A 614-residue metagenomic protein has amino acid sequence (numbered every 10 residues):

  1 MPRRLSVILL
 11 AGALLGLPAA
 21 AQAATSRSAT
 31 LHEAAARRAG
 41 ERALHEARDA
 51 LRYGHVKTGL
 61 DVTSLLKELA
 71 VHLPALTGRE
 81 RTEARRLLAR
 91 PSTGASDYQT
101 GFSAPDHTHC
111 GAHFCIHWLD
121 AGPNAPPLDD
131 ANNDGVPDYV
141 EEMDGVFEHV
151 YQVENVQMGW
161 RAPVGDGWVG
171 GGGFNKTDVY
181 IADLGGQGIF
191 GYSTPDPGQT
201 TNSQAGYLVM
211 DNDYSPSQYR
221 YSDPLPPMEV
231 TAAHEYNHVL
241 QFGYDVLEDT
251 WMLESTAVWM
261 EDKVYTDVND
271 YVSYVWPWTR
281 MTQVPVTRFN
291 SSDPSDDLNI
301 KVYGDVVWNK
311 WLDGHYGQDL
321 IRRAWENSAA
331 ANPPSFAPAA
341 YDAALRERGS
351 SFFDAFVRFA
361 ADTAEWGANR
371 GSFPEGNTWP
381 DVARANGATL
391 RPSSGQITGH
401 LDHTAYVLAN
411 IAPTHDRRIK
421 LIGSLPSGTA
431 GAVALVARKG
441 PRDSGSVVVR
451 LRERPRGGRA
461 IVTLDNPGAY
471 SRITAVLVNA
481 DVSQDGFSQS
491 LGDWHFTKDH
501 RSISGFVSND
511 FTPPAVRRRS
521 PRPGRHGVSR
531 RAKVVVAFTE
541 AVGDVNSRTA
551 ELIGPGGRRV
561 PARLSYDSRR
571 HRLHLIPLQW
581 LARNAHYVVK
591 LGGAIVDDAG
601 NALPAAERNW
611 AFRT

Functional and structural regions predicted by a protein language model:
I8-L17: Bacterial N-terminal signal peptides
A24-A29, A330-T512: Beta/coil-rich, acidic/histidine-enriched accessory regions frequently appended to metallopeptidases
A24-G171: N-terminal module-boundary/linker segments of secreted carbohydrate-active enzymes
A112-D249, T256, T266-D270: Juxtacatalytic substrate-recognition/specificity segment
P195-S203, P226-V230, D245-D319, W325-A368: Acidic/His/Gly-enriched intrinsically disordered linker/tail segments that often contain short helix/coil "MoRF-like"
D402, N509-V528: Short, compositionally biased P/S/T/A/G/V-rich stretches that sit at domain boundaries
G486-S490, D597-E607: Beta-sandwich strand segments
R530-S568, K590-V596, A605-F612: Short, surface-exposed alpha-helix to beta-strand junction/turn motifs within ectodomains of secreted and cell-envelope
